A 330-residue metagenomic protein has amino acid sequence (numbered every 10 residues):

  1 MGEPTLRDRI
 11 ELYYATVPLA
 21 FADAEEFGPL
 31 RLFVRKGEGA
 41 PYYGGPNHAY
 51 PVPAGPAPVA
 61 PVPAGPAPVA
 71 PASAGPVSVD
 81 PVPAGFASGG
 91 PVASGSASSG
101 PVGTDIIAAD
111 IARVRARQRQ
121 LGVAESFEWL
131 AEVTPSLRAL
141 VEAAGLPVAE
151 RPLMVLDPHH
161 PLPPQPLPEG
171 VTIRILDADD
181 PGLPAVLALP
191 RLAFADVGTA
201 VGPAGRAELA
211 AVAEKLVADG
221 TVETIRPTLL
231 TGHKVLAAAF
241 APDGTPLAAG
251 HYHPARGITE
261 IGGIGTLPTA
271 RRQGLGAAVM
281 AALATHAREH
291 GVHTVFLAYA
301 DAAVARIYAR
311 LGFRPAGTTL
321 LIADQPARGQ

Functional and structural regions predicted by a protein language model:
M1-A60, G95-G122, V133-T134, R138: N-terminal charged segments
D23-P29, S136-P147, H233-A248: Conserved beta-hairpin
A40-H48, P254-I261, R271: A conserved beta-turn-beta hairpin within the catalytic core of GNAT-like acetyltransferases that forms part
I107-R115, T266-P268, R272-T285, E289 (+1 more regions): Conserved acetyl-CoA-binding loop-helix of GNAT-fold acetyltransferases
I107-R191, A195, L321-D324: Acyl-donor-binding surface of acyltransferase catalytic domains
L121-L130, A287-A300: Conserved GNAT acetyl-CoA-binding A-motif
T134-V148, A277, D301-T318, Q325: Conserved active-site alpha-helix within GNAT-family acetyltransferase domains
A207, E214-G265: A conserved beta-strand-loop-helix scaffold within acyl/acetyltransferase catalytic domains
